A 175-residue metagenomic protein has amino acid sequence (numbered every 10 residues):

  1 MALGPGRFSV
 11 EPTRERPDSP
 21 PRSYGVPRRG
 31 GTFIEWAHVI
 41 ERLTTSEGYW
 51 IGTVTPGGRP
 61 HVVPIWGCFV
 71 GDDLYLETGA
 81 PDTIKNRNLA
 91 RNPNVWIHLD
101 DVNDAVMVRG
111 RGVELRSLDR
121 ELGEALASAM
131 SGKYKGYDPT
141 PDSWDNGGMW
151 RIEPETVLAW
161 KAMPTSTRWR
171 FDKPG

Functional and structural regions predicted by a protein language model:
A2-F33, N103-G175: Charged, gly/pro-rich active-site loop segments
R22-W50: Short, basic/aromatic recognition patches
E35-H38, V62-V63, D82, Y137-D138: A generic local structural motif
W36, W50, W66-F69, W160 (+1 more regions): Tryptophan-centered motif/residue detector
V39, K85, L122-L126: Amphipathic alpha-helical interface surfaces
S46-P81, R87, V95-L99, M107-R111: Short beta-strand segments
E47-G48, N94, K135, V157: Generic structural signal for secondary-structure transition and capping sites
R91: Phosphate-coordinating loops and pocket residues in cytosolic domains that bind phosphorylated ligands
